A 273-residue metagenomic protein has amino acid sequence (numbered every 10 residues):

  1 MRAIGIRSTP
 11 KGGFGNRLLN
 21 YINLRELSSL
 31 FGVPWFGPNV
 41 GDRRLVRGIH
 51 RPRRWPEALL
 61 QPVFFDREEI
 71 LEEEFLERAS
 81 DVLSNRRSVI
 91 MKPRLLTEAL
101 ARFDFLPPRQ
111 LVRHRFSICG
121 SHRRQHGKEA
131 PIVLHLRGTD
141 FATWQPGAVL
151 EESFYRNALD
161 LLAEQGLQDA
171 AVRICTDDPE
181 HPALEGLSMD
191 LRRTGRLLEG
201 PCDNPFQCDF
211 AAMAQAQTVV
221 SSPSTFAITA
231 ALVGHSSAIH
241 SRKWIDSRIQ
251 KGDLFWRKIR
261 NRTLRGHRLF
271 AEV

Functional and structural regions predicted by a protein language model:
M1-K11: Nucleotide-activated donor-dependent transferases that construct or modify glycoconjugates
I4, V40-D169, R265-V273: Secretory-pathway luminal glycosyltransferase catalytic domains
G5-I6, P34-V40, V133-H135, R173-C175 (+2 more regions): A structural signal for short, well-ordered beta-strand segments and their strand-loop junctions that often border
T9-L19, T143: A short, glycine/small-residue-rich beta-strand->loop->alpha-helix junction that serves as a flexible
L18-S28, Y155-A163: Histidine-anchored nucleotide/phosphate-binding helix
L167-K258: Donor-binding and catalytic core of enzymes assembling or modifying cell-surface/extracellular glycoconjugates
